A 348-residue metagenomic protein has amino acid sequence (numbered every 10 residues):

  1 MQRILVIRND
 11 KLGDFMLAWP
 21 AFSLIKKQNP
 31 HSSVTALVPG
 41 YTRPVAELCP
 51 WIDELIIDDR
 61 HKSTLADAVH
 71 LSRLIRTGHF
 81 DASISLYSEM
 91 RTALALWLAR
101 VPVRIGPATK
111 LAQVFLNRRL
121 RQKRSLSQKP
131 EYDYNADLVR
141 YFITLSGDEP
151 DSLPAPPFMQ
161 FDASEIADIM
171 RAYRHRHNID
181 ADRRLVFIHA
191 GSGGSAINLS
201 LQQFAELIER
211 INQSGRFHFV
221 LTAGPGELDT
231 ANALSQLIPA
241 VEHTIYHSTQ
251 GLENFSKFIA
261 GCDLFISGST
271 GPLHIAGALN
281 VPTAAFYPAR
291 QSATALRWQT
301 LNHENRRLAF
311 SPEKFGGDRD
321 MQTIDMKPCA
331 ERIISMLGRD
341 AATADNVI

Functional and structural regions predicted by a protein language model:
M1-I348: Catalytic machinery of carbohydrate-active enzymes, primarily nucleotide-sugar-dependent glycosyltransferases
